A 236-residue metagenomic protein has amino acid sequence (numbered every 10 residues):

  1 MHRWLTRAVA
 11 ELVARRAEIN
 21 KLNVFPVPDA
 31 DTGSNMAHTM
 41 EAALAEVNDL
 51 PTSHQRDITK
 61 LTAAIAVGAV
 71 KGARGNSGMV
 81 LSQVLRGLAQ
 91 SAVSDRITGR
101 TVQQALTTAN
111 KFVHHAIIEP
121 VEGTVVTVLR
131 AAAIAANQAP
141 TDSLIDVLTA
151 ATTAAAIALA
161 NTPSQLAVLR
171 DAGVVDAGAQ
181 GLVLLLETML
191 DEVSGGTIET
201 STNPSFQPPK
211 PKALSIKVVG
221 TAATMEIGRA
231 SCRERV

Functional and structural regions predicted by a protein language model:
M1-R235: N-terminal loops that bind phosphate or other acidic moieties and the adjacent beta-alpha structural core
